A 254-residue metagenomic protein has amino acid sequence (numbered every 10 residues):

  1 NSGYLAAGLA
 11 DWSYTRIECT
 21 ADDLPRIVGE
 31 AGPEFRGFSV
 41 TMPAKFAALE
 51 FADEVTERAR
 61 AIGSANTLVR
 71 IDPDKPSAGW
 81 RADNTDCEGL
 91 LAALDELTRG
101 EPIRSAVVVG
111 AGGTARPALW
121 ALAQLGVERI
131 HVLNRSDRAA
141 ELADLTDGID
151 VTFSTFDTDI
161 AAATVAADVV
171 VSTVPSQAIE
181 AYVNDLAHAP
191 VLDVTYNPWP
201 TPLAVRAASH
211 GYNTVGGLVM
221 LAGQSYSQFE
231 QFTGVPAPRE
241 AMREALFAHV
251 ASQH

Functional and structural regions predicted by a protein language model:
N1-R99, P198, H210: Phosphate/diphosphate ligand-binding glycine-rich loop within oxidoreductases
E101-P102, Q124-G126, Y182-A189: Short, conserved loop/helix-junction motifs that constitute active-site signature segments in enzyme catalytic cores
G110-G112: Glycine-rich Rossmann-fold phosphate-binding loop(s) that bind the pyrophosphate of adenine dinucleotide cofactors
A115-R116, P200: N-terminal Rossmann-fold NAD(P) dinucleotide-binding loop
Q124-R129, H210-Y212: Conserved S-adenosyl-L-methionine
V127-D147: NAD(P)-binding Rossmann-fold cofactor-contacting core
D147-V215: Rossmann-like adenosine-cofactor binding region
D193-A245: Rossmann-fold NAD(P)-binding glycine/threonine-rich loop
